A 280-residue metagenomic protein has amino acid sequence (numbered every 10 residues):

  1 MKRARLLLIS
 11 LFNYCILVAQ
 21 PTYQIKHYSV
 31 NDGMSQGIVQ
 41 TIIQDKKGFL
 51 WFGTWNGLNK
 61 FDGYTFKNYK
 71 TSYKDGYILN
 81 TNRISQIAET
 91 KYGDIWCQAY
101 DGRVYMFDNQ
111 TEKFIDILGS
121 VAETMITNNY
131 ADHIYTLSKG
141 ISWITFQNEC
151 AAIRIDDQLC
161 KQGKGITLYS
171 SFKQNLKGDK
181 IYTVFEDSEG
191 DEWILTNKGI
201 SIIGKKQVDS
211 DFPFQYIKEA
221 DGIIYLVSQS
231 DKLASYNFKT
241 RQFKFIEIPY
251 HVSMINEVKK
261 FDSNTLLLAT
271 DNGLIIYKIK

Functional and structural regions predicted by a protein language model:
M1-K280: Carboxylate-rich, polar loop motifs that coordinate divalent cations or form catalytic acidic clusters
